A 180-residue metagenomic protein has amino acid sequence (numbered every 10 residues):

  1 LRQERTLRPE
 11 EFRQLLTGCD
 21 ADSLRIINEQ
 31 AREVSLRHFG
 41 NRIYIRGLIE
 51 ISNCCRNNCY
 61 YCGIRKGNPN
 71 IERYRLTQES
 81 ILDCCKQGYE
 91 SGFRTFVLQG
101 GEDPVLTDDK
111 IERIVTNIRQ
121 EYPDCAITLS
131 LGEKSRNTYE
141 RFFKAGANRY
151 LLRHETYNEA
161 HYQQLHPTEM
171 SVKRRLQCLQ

Functional and structural regions predicted by a protein language model:
L1-I49, C54-N57: Flexible, acidic/Gly-rich N-terminal and inter-domain linker regions that tether and position cofactor-handling modules
L1-R2, L16, N28-A31, C85 (+3 more regions): A generic alpha-helix structural signal
R2-E4, A31, R56-N58, C85-Y89 (+2 more regions): Short hydrophobic/aromatic-rich motifs at helix boundaries and adjacent loops
Q3, T17-D20, E33-G40, I64 (+4 more regions): Generic secondary-structure signature for well-ordered alpha-helical cores
E11, I26, S80-D83, R174: An acidic, carboxylate-rich microenvironment
S35-E90: Active-site cofactor/substrate anionic-group-binding motifs, chiefly glycine- and Lys/Arg-rich phosphate-binding loops
K66-I81, G88-D109, V115-L179: Core AdoMet radical
